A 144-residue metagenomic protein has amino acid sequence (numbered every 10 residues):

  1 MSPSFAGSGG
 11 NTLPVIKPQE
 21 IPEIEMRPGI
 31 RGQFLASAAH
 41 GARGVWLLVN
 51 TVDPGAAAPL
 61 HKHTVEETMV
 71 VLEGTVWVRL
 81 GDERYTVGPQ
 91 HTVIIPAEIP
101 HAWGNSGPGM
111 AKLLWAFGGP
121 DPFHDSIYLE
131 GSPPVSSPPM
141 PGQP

Functional and structural regions predicted by a protein language model:
M1-G44, S126-P144: A short, N-terminal "cap"/entry segment at the start of jelly-roll beta-barrel domains of the cupin/DSBH fold
R31-Q33, L48-H63: Conserved short histidine dyad/triad with adjacent acidic residue
V49-N50, I94, G109-S126: A short hydrophobic beta-strand segment most commonly corresponding to one strand of the jelly-roll/cupin
A56, T64-V65, E83, I99-P100 (+2 more regions): A generic "binding-loop/recognition-motif" signal
P59-L60, V78-R79, I95, H101-G107: Short beta-strand His + acidic residue motifs that chelate non-heme Fe in jelly-roll/DSBH and cupin folds
E66-V76, G81: Glycine- and acidic-residue-biased ligand/ion/polar-headgroup-sensing regions
D82-A97: Short acidic-glycine-tyrosine-enriched beta hairpin
